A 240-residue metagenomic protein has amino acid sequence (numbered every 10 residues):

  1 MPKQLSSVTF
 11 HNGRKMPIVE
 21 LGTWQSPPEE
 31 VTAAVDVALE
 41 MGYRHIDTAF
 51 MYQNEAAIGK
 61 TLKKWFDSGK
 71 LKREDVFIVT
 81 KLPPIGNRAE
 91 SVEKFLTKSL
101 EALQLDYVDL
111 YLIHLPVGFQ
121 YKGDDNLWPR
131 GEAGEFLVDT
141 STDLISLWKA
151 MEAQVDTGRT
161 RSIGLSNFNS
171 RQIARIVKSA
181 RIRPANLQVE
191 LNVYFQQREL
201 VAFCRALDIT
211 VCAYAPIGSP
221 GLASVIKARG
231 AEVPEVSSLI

Functional and structural regions predicted by a protein language model:
M1-V76, E90-K94, D106, A150-A153 (+1 more regions): N-terminal binding-site loop/beta-alpha segment at the start of enzyme catalytic domains that lines or forms
M16-E20, H45, D75-K81, Y107-L112 (+3 more regions): Structural preference for beta-strand elements that scaffold enzyme active sites
Q25, Y52, L82-G86, E190-V193: Short histidine/acidic/glycine/proline-rich micro-motifs that form metal- and phosphate-coordinating active-site loops
S26-L39, R88-L103, L144-S146, N169-R175 (+1 more regions): Short, acidic/polar
F50-Q53, P84, N167-R171: Short beta->alpha linker loops
N87-F136: Active-site gating/metal-coordination segments in enzymes
L115-I240: Beta/alpha (TIM)-barrel catalytic core signal, keyed to glycine-rich beta->alpha loops juxtaposed to Asp/Glu that bind
